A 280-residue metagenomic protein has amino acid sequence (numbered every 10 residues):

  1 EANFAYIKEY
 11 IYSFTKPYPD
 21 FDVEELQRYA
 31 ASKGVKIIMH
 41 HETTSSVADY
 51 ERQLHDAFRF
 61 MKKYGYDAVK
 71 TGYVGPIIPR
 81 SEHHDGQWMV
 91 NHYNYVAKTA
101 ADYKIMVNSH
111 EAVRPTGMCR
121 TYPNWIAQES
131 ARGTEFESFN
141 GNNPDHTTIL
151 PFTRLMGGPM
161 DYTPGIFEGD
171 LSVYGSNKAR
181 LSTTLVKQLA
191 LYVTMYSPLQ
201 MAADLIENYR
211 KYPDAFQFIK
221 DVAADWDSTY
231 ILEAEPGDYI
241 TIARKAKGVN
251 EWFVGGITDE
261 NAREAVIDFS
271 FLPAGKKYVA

Functional and structural regions predicted by a protein language model:
E1-F4: An acidic-aromatic substrate-binding cleft motif
Y6-T184: Aromatic- and carboxylate-enriched substrate-binding clefts and catalytic-loop regions of carbohydrate-active enzymes
P17-R28, A224-G237, G255: Extended hydrophobic/aromatic segments used for targeting, binding, or gating
T44, R114, F167, L199-M201 (+3 more regions): Short, glycine-/Ser/Thr-/acidic-enriched flexible segments
G75, P115, Y209-A215, E260-R263 (+1 more regions): Active/binding-pocket-proximal capping segment
S172-M195, Q200, A246-E251, I257-R263: Long hydrophobic segments that form regular secondary structure
V186-E235: Catalytic cores of secreted or luminal carbohydrate-active enzymes
P236-A274: Carbohydrate-binding surface patches
